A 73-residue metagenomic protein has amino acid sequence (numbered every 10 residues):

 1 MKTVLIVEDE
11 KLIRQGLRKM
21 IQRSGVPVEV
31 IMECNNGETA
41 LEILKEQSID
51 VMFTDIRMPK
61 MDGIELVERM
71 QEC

Functional and structural regions predicted by a protein language model:
M1: Phosphate-coordination loops involved in phosphoryl transfer and adenosine-cofactor binding
V4, Q47-F53: Active-site beta3 strand of CheY-like receiver
E8, D55: Active-site residues of response regulator receiver
E10-M32: Two-component/phosphorelay signaling modules centered on CheY-like receiver
E33-E42, G63: Helix N-cap/capping motif at the beta->alpha junctions
E42, I64-C73: Short amphipathic alpha-helix used as the core "switch/output" element in two-component signaling
M58: Receiver (REC) domain active-site loop signature in two-component systems and cognate sites in sensor histidine kinases
